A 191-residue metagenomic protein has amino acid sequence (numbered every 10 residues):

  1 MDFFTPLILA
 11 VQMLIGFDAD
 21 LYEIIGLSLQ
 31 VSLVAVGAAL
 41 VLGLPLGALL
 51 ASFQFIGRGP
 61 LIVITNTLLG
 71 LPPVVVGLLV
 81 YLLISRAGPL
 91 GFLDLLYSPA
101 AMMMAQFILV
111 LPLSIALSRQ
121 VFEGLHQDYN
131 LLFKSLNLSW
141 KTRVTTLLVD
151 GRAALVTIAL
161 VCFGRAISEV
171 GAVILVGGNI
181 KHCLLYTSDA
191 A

Functional and structural regions predicted by a protein language model:
M1-T5, L9, S139-T142: Coil-to-alpha-helix initiation sites in intrinsically disordered, low-complexity, charged segments
D2-P6, I15-G124, D150-V170: Membrane-water interface segments at the C-terminal ends of transmembrane alpha-helices in multi-pass inner-membrane
Q30, K141, A172-L175: A broad detector of the eukaryotic-type serine/threonine protein kinase catalytic domain
P60, L184-L185: Alpha-helix N-cap/helix-start motif
L125-G151: Short helix-to-coil transition segments within interhelical loops that connect adjacent transmembrane helices
L175-K181: Juxtamembrane non-transmembrane "cap" segments at the membrane-aqueous interface of multi-pass membrane proteins
Y186-A191: Conserved small/polar residues in nucleotide/adenosyl-binding loops
